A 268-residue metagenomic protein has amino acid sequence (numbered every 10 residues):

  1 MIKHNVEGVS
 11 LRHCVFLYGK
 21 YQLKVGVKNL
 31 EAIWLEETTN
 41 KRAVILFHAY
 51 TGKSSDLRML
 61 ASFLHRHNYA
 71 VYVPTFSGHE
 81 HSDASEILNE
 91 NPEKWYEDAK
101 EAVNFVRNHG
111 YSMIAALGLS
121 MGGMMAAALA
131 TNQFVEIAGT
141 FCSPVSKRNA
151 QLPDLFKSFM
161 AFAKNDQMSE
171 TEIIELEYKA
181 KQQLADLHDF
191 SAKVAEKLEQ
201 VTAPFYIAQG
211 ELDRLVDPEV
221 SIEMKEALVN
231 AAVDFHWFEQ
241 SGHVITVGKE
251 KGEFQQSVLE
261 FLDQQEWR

Functional and structural regions predicted by a protein language model:
L64-A84: Conserved alpha/beta-hydrolase
S82-H109: Catalytic nucleophile-loop/oxyanion-hole region of alpha/beta-hydrolase and closely related hydrolase-like folds
G118-G122, A126: Gly/Ala-rich beta-loop-alpha elbow adjacent to hydrolase catalytic centers
G139-N149: Active-site nucleophile loop of the alpha/beta-hydrolase fold
V201, I207-Q209, D213: Short beta-strand/loop motif that positions the catalytic acidic residue of the alpha/beta-hydrolase fold
A203, D217-E226: Short alpha-helix in the alpha/beta-hydrolase fold that links the catalytic acid
L212-V216, V244: Acidic catalytic loop of the alpha/beta-hydrolase fold
Q240-R268: Catalytic active-site module of serine/aspartate enzymes centered on a nucleophile-bearing elbow/loop
